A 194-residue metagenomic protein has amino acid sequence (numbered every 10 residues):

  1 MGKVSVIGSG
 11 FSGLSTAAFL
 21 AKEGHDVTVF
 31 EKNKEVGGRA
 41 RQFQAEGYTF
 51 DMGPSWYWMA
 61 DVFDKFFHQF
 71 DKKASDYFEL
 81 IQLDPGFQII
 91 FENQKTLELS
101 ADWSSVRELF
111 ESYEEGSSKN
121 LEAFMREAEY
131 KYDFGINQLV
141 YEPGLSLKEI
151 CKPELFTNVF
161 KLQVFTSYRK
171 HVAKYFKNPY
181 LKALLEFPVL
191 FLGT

Functional and structural regions predicted by a protein language model:
G2-D133: N-terminal glycine-rich phosphate/pyrophosphate-binding loop and immediately adjacent elements
E92-T194: Rossmann-like flavin
